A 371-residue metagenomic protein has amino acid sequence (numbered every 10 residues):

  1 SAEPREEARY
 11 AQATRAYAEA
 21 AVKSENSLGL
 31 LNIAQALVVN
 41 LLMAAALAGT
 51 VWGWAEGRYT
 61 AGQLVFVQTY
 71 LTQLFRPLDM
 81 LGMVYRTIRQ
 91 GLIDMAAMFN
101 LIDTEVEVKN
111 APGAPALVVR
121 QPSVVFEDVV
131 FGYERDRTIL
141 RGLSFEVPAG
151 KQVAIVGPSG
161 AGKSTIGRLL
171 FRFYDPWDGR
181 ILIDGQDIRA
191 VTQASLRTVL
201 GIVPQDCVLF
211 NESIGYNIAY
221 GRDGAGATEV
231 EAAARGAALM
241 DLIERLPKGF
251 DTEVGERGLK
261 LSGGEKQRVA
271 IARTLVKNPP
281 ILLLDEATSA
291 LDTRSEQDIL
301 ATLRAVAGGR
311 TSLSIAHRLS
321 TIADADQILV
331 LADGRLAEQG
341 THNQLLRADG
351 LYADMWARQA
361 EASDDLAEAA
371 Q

Functional and structural regions predicted by a protein language model:
S1-A45, T87-Q90, E107, V130-R135: An intracellular "coupling" helix at the cytosolic face of ABC transporter transmembrane type-1 domains
S1-R9, A13, V84, A97-A114 (+3 more regions): Short intracellular "coupling" helices and adjacent cytoplasmic loop segments at the cytosolic face of multi-pass
A2, N26, L74-D103: Cytosolic ends of transmembrane helices, especially the final helix of ABC transmembrane type-1 domains
L28-M43, A48, A61-R86: Hydrophobic alpha-helical segments in the permease module
A44-L47, V51, M95, M240: Alpha-helical transmembrane segments of polytopic integral membrane proteins, especially the permease/helical cores
W54-A61: Short extramembrane helix-to-coil loop segments that connect adjacent transmembrane helices in Major
N110-A111, P115-Q371: ABC-type nucleotide-binding domain
